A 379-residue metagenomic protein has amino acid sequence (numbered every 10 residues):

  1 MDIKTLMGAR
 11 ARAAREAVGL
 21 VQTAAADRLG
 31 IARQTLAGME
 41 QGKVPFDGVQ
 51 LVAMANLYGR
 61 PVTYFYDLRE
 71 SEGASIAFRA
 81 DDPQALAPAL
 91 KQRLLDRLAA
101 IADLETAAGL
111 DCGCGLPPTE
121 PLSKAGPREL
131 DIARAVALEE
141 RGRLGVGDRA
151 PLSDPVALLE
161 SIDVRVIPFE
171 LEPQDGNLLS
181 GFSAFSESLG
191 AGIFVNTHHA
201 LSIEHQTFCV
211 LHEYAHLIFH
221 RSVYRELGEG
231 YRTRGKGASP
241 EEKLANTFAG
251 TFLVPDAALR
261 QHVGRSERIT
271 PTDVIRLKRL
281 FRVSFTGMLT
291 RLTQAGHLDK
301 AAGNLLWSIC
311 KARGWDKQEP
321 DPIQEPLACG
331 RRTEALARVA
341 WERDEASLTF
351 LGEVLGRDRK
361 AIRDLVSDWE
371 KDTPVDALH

Functional and structural regions predicted by a protein language model:
M1-H379: Short juxta-domain linker segments that transition from a proline/glycine-rich, charged coil into a short amphipathic
